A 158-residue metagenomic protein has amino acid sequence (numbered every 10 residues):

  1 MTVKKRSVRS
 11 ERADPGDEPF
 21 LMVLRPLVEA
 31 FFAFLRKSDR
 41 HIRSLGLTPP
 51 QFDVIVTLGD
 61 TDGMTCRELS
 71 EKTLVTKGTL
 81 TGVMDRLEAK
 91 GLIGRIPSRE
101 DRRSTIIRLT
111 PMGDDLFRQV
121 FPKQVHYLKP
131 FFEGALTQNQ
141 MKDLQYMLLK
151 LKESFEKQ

Functional and structural regions predicted by a protein language model:
M1-L45, K142, K150: N-terminal leader segment of winged-helix/HTH proteins
R6-R9, L35, D85-D143: Charged, amphipathic alpha-helical coiled-coil/dimerization segments
R25, D53-T57, T81-V83: Base-recognition residues in the alpha-helical recognition helix of bacterial helix-turn-helix
F31, F117, K152-F155: A structural signal for well-ordered alpha-helices, especially hydrophobic packing surfaces of coiled-coils
F32-T76: N-terminal helix-turn-helix DNA-binding core of bacterial DNA-binding proteins
C66-R67, G78, D85, T105: Residues within helix-turn-helix
K142-Q158: Exposed, interaction-prone assembly regions rather than primary DNA-binding/catalytic cores
